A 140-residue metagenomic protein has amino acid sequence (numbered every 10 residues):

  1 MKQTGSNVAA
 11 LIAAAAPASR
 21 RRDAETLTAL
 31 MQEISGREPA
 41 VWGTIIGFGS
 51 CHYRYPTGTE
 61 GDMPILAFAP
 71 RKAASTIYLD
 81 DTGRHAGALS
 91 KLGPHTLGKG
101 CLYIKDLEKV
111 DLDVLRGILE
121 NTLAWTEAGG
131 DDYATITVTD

Functional and structural regions predicted by a protein language model:
M1-D140: Charge-dense, helix-prone N-terminal extensions
